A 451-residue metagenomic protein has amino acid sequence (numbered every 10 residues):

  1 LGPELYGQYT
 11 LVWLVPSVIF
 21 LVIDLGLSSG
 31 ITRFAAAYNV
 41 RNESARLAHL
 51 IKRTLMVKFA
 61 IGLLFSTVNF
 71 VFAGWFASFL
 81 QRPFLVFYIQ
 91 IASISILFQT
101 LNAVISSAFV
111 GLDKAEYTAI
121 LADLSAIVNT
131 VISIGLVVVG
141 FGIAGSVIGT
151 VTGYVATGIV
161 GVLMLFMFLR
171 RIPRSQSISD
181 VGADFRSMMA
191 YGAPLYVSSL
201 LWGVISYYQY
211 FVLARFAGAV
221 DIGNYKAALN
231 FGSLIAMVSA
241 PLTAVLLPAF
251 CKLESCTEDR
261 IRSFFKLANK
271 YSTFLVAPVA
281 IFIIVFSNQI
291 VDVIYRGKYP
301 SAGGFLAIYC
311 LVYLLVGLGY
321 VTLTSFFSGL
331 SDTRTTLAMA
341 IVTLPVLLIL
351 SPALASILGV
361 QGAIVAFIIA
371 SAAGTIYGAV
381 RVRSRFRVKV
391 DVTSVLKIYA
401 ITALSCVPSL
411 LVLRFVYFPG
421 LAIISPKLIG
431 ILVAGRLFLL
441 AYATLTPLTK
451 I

Functional and structural regions predicted by a protein language model:
L1-Y6, A77-F79, G135-V137, Y196 (+5 more regions): Helix-terminus/linker motif at the lipid-water interface of multi-pass membrane proteins
G7-D24, R53-M56, V155, P194 (+5 more regions): Alpha-helical transmembrane segments of polytopic membrane transporters and translocases
L25-R41, V110-G111, L169-P173, A228 (+2 more regions): Helix-loop junctions and terminal segments of transmembrane helices in multi-pass membrane transport/translocation
A73-A92, A219, K266, I283-L315 (+1 more regions): Interfacial segments at transmembrane-helix termini and the short loops linking adjacent helices
V86, Q90, I120-R170, I341-V346 (+4 more regions): Hydrophobic alpha-helical transmembrane segments
L97-L124, A144, L311-V342: Membrane-interface junctions at transmembrane-helix termini in multi-pass inner-membrane proteins
I143, G161-S206, V245, A249-S263 (+1 more regions): Interhelical loop/hinge segments that connect adjacent transmembrane helices in multipass membrane
L411-I451: Membrane-proximal transmembrane or re-entrant/amphipathic helices at the cytosolic face
